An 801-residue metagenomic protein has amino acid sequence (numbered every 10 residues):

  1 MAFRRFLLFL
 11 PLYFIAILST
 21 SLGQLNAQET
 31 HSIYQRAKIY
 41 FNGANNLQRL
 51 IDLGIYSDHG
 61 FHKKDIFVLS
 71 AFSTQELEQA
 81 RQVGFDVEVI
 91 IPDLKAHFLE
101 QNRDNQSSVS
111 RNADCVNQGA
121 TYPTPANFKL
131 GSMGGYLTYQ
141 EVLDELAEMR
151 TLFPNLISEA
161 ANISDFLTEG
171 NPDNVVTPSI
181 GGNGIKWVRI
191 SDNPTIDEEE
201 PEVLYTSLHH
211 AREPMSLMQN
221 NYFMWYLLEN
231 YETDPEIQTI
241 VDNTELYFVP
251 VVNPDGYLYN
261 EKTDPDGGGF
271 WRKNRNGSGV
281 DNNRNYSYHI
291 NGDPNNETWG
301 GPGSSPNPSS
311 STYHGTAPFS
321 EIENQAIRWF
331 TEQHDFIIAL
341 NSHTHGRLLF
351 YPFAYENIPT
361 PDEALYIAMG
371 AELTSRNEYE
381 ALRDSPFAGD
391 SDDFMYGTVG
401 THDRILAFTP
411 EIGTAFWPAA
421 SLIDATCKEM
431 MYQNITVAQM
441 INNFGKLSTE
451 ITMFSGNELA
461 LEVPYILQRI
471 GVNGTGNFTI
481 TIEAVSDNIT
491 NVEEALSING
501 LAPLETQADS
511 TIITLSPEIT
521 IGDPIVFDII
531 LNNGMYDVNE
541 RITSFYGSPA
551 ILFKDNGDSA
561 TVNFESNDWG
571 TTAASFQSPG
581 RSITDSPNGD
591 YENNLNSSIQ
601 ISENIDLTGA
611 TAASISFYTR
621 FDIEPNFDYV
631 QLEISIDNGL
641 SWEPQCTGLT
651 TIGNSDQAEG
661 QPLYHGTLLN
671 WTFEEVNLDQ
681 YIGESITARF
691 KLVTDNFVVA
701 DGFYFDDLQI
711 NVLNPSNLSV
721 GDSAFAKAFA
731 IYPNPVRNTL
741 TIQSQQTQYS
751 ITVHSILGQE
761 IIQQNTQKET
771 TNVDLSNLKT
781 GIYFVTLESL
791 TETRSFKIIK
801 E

Functional and structural regions predicted by a protein language model:
M1-F3, F9, I17-A27, S723-E801: C-terminal outer-membrane/trafficking sorting elements
K38, E261, D266-A460, N491: Metallocarboxypeptidase
E213, G557, L607-D622, V630 (+1 more regions): Extracellular beta-strand-rich recognition modules
G445-G456, P549-A560, N593, N711-Y732: Residue-level detector of functionally pivotal "anchor" positions at catalytic/ligand-binding pockets or at interdomain
T490-I519: Intrinsically disordered, low-complexity Pro/Gly/Ser/Thr-rich segments with frequent PxxP/GP/PP motifs and embedded
T514-P549: Terminal connector regions
L552-S597, E643-F673: Extracellular glycan-recognition surfaces and repeat-rich motifs
F627-Y629, T694-L713: Extracellular carbohydrate recognition
